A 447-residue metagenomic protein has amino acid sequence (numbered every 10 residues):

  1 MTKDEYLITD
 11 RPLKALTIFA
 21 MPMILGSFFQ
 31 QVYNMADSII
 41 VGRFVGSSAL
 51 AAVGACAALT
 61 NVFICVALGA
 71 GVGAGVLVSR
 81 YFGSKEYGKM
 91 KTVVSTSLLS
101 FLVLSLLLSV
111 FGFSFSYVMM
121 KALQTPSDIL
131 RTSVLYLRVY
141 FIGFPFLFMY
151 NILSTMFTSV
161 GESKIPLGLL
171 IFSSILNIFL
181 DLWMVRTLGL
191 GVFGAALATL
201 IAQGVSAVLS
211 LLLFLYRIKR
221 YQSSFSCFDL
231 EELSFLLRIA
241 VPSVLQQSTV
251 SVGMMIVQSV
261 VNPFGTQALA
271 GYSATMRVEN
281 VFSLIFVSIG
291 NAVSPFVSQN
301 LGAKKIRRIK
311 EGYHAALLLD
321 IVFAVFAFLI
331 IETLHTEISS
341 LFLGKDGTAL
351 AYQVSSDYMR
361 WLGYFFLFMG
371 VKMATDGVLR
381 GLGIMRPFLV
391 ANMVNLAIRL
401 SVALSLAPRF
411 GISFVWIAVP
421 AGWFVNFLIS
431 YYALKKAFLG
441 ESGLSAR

Functional and structural regions predicted by a protein language model:
M1-A20, V78-G143, G189-V241, V297-Y364 (+1 more regions): Short alpha-helical transmembrane segments in multi-pass integral membrane proteins
T9, L13-V32, A36, L59-V66 (+7 more regions): Residue-level signal for short hydrophobic patches within transmembrane helices of multi-pass membrane transporters
I18, V41-N61, S127-T132, V192-F193 (+4 more regions): Interfacial/gating helices of multi-pass transporter permease domains
I18-D37, V139, Y150, S173 (+4 more regions): Transmembrane helical elements of multi-pass membrane transporters/channels
F28, V32-A51, M120-S127, W183-L190 (+5 more regions): Helix-terminus/linker motif at the lipid-water interface of multi-pass membrane proteins
L50-V110, L147-P166, G271-H335, M369-G383 (+1 more regions): Small-residue-rich hydrophobic transmembrane alpha-helices
V62-C65, N177-D181, S206-L211, V281-L284 (+3 more regions): Hydrophobic transmembrane alpha-helices of multi-pass small-molecule transporters
G71, Y140-T158, P166-S174, A195-V208 (+4 more regions): Short runs within selected transmembrane alpha-helices of multi-pass transporters and secretion channels
